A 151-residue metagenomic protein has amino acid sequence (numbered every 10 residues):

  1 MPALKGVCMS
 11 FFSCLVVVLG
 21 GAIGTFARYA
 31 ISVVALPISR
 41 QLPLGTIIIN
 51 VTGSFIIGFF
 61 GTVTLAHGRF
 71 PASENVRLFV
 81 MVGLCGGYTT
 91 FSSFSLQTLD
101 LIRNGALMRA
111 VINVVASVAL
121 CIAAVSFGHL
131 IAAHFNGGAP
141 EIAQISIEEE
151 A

Functional and structural regions predicted by a protein language model:
P2-A151: Membrane-interface helix-loop junctions in multi-pass transporters/channels
